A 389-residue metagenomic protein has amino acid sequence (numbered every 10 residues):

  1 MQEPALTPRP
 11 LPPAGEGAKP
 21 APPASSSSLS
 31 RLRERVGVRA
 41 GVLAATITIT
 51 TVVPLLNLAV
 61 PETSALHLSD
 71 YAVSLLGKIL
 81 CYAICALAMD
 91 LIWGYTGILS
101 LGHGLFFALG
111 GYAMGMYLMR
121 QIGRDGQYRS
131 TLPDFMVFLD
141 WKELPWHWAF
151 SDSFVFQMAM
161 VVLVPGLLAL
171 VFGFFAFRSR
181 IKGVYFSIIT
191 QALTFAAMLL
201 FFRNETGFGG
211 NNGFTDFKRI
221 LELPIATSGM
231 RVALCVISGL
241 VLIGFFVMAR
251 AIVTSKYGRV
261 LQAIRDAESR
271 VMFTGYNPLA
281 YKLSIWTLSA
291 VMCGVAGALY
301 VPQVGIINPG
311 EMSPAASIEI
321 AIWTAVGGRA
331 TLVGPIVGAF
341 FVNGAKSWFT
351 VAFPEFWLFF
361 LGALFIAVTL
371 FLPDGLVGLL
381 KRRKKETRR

Functional and structural regions predicted by a protein language model:
M1-E3, P22-L29: Short, Lys/Arg-rich, polar N-terminal cytosolic tail immediately upstream of the first transmembrane signal-anchor
P4-T7, K19: Cysteine-centered metal-binding/redox modules
L6, L11, L29-L32: Leucine-biased recognition of intrinsically disordered, low-complexity hydrophobic segments
L11-P12, K282: Key DNA-contacting residues within the recognition helix of helix-turn-helix
A14, P20-P22: Intrinsically disordered, low-complexity segments enriched in serine/threonine/proline/glycine and often basic
G15-E16, E34-R35: Glycine-biased, low-complexity coil/linker segments
P23, R35, R39-R389: Transmembrane alpha-helices and adjacent helix-loop boundaries
